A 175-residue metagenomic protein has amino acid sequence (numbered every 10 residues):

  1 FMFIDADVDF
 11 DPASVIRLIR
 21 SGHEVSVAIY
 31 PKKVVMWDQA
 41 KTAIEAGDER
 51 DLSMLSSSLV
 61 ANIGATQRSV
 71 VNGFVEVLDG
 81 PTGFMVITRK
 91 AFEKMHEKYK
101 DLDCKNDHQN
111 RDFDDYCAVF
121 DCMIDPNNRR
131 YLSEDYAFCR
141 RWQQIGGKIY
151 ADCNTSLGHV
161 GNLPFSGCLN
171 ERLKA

Functional and structural regions predicted by a protein language model:
F1-D9, I87: Short beta-strand-to-loop acidic/aromatic patch adjacent to the donor-nucleotide binding site
I4-A6, I29-P31, N154: Active-site-proximal beta-strand/loop segments in catalytic clefts of secreted hydrolases
D5, T82, N128-R129: Short, flexible active-site loop motifs that bind/organize anionic cofactors or intermediates
D9, K33-V34, L157, F165: Surface-exposed, flexible loop/turn segments at secondary-structure boundaries
D11-M123: Conserved catalytic core of nucleotide-sugar-dependent glycosyltransferases
E97-A175: C-terminal catalytic/acceptor-binding lobe
